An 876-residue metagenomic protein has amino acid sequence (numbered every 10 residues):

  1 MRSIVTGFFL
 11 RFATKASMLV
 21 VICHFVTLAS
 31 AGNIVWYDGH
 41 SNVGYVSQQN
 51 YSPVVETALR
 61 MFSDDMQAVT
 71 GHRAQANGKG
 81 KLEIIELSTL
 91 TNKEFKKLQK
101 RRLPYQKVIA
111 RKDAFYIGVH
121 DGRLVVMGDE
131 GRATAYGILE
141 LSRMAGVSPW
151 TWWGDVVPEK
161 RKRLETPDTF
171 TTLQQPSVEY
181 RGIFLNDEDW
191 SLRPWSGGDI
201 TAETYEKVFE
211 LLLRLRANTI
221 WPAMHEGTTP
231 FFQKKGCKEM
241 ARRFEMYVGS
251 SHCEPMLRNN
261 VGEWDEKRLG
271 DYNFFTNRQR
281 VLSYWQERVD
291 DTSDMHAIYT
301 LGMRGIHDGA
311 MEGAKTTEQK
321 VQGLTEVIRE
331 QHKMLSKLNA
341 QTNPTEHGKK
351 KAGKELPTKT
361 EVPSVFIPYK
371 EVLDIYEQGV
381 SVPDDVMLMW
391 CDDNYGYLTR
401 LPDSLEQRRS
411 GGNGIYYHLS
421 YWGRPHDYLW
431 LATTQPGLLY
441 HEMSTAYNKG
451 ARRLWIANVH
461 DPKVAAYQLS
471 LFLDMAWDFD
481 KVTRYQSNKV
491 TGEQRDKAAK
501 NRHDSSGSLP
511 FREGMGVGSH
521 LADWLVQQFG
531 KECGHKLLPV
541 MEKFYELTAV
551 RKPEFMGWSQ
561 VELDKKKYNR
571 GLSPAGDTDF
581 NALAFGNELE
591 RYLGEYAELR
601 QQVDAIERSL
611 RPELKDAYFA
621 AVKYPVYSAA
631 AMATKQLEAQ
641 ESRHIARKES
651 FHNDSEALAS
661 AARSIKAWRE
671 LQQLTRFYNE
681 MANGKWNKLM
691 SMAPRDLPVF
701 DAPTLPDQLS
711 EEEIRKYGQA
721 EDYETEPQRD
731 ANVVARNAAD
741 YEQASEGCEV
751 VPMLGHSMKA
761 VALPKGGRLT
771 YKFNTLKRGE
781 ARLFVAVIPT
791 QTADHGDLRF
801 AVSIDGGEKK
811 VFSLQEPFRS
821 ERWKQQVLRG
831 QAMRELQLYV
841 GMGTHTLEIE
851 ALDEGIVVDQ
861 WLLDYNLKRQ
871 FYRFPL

Functional and structural regions predicted by a protein language model:
R11, C23, R512-G514: Glycine-biased, low-complexity coil/linker segments
V26-L28: N-terminal signal peptide c-region/cleavage motif recognized by signal peptidases
A31-Q175: Contiguous, structured surface segment used for ligand recognition
V125-G128, N186-T201, N218-T228, E263-Q279 (+2 more regions): The substrate-binding groove and active-site-proximal loops of carbohydrate-active enzymes, especially glycoside
S148-D199, E203-A223, G411-G414: An acidic-aromatic substrate-binding cleft motif
V156, K160-R161, L521-M692: C-terminal non-catalytic alpha-helical accessory regions
L164, F232, R242-R243, K267-E346 (+6 more regions): Gly/Pro-rich turn-and-neighbor structural signature
V699-L876: Extracytoplasmic
